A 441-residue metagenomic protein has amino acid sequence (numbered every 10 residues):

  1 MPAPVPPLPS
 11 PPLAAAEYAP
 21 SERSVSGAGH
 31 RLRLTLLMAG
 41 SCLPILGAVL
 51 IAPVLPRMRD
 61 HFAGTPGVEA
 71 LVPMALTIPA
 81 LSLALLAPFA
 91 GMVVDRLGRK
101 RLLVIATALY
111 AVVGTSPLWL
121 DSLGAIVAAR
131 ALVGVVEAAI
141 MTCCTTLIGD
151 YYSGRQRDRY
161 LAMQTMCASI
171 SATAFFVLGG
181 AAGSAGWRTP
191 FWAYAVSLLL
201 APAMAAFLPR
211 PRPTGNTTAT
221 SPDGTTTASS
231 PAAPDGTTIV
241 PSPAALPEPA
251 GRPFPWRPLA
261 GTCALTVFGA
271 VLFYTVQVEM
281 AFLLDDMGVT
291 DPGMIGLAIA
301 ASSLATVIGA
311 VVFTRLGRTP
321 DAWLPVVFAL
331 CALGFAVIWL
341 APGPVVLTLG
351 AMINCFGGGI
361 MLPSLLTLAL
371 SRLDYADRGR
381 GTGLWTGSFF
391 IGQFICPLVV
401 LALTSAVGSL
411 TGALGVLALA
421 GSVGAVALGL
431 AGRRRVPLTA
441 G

Functional and structural regions predicted by a protein language model:
V54-A84: Extracellular/periplasmic helix-loop-helix junction of adjacent transmembrane segments in MFS-like secondary
A84-D121: Conserved MFS/SLC helix-loop-helix module at the cytosolic interface between two early adjacent transmembrane helices
L86-G98, I308-D321: Helix-to-loop junctions at the C-terminal end of transmembrane segments in multipass secondary transporters
L109, V113, G124-V133, V345-I353: Paired small-residue
L123, A129-S169: Cytoplasmic helix-loop-helix junction between adjacent transmembrane helices in 12-TM secondary transporters
A139-Y152, I360-D374: Intracellular juxtamembrane helix-capping segments at the cytosolic ends of symmetry-related transmembrane helices
G154, M163-P209: Helix-loop-helix hairpin linking two adjacent transmembrane segments in secondary transporters
R372-G408: A late C-terminal transmembrane helix in Major Facilitator Superfamily
